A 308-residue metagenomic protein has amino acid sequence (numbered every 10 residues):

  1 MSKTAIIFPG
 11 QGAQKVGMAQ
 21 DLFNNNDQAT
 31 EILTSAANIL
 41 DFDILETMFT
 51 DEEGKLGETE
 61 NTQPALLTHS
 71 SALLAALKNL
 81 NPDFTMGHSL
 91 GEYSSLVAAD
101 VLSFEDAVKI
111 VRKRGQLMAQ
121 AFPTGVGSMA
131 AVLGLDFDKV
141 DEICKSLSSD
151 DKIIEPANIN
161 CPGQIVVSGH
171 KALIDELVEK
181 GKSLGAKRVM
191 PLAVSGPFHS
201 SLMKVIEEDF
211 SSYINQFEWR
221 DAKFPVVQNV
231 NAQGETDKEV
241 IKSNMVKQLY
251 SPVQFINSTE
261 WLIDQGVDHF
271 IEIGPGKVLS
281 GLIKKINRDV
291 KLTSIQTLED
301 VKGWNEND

Functional and structural regions predicted by a protein language model:
S2-K139, H269-L298: FabD-like malonyl-/acyl-CoA
Q11-A13, I39-L40, D100-S251: Alpha/beta catalytic cores of group-transfer enzymes, especially the acyltransferase/condensing modules of polyketide
K78, K182, I263-G266: Non-catalytic positions within long, well-ordered alpha-helices that form the structural scaffold/packing of enzyme
S89, E218, G266: Conserved functional loop/turn residues at catalytic and ligand-binding sites
P191-V194, I263, Q296: Short glycine-rich catalytic loops that host catalytic nucleophiles or stabilize transition states across multiple
N231, K291-D308: Short, flexible loop segments at boundaries between secondary-structure elements
P252-V267: A short, acidic, amphipathic alpha-helical segment used as a generic capping/interface helix at domain edges
